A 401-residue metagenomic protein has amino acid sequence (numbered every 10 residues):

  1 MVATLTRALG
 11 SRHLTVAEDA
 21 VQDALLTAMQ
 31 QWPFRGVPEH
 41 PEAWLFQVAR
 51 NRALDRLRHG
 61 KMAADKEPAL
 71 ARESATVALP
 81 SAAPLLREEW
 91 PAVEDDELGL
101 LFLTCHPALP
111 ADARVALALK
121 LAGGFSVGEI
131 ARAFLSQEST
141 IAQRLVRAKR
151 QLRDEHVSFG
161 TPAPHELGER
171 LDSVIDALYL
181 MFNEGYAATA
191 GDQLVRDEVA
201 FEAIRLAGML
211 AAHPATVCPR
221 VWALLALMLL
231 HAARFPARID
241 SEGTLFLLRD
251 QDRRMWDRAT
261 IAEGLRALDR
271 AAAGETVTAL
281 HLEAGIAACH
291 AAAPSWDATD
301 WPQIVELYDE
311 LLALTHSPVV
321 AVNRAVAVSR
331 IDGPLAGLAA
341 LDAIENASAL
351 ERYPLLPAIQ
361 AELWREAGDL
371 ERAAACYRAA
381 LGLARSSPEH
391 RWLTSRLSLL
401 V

Functional and structural regions predicted by a protein language model:
M1, A20, A24, W44-A49 (+3 more regions): Residue-level preference for hydrophobic side chains embedded in well-ordered alpha helices
V2-V21, Q31-E39, E138-S139, T189-L194 (+1 more regions): Short, charged helix-capping/linker segments at alpha-helix termini
Q22-A28, E39-P68, K149: Σ70-family region 2.3-2.4 aromatic/basic alpha-helix that recognizes the −10 promoter and nucleates DNA melting
G60, P68-E129, S136-D309: Amphipathic helix-loop-helix modules that constitute alpha-helical solenoid scaffolds
L224, M228-H231, E283, A287 (+4 more regions): "A position-specific structural signal for the A-helix of alpha-solenoid helical repeats
